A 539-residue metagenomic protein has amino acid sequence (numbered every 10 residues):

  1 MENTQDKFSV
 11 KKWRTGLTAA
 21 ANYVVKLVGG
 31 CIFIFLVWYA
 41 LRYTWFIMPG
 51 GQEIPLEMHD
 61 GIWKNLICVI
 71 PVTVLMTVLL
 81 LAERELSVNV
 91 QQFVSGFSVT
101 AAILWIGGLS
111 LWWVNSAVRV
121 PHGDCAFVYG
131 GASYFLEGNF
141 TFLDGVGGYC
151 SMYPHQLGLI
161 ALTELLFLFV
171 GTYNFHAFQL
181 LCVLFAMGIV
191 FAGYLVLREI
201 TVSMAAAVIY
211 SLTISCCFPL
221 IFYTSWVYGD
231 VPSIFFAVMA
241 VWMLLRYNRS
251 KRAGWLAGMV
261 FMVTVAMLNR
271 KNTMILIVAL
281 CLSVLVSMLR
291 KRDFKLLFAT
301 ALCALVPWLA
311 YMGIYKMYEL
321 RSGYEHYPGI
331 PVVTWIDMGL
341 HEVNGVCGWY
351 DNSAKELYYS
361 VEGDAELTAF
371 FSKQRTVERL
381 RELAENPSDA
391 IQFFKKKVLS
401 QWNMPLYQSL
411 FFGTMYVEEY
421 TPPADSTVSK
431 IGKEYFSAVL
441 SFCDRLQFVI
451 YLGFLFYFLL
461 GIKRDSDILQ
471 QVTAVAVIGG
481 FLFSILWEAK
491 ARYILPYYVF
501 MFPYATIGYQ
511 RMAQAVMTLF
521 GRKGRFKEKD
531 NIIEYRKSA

Functional and structural regions predicted by a protein language model:
M1-L111, A299-A304, L519-F520, D530-A539: Start-transfer (signal-anchor) and selected internal transmembrane alpha helices of multi-pass inner/ER membrane
P55-V69, A177, K396-V477: Membrane-interface anchor segments at the N-terminal boundary of transmembrane helices in multi-pass membrane enzymes
S116-G131, E137-Y173, T368-S372: Extracytoplasmic catalytic/substrate-binding loops of multi-pass membrane glycan-assembly enzymes
Y153, L157, A161, F169-F191 (+1 more regions): Loop-to-helix entry region of an early transmembrane alpha helix in multi-pass inner-membrane enzymes
L180-T201, M239, G453-Y457: Transmembrane-helix motifs of polytopic, lipid-linked glycan transferases
I200-T201, V238-W255: Membrane-interface transmembrane helices that cradle and orient dolichyl/undecaprenyl
P219-S233: Short acidic/glycine- and proline-prone juxtamembrane loop motifs at membrane-interface regions of multi-pass membrane
Y318-Y420: Membrane-proximal stem/loop segments at transmembrane-domain junctions that anchor or position
